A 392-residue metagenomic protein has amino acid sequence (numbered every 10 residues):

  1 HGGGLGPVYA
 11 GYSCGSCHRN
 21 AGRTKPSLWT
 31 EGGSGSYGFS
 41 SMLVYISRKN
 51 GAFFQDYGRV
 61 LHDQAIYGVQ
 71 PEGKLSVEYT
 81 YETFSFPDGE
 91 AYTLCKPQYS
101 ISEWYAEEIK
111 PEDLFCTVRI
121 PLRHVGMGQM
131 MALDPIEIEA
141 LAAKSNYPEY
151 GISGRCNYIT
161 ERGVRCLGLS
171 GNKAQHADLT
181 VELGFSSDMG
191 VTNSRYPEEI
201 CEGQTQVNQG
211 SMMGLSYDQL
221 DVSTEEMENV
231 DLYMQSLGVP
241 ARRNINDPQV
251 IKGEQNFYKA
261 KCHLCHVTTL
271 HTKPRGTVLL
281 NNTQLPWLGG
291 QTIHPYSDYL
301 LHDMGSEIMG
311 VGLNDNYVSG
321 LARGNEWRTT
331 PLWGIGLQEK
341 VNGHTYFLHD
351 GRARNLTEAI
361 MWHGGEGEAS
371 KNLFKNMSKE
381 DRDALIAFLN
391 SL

Functional and structural regions predicted by a protein language model:
H1-N20, D231, I245-L270, L332 (+1 more regions): Sequence/structural segment immediately N-terminal to covalent heme-attachment motifs in c-type and related
G2-M227, D231: Extracytoplasmic redox metalloprotein regions
Y9-S13, T117-P121, Y258-K261, E326-R328 (+1 more regions): Short, well-ordered loop/turn elements at secondary-structure boundaries
C17-R23, G126-Q129, C265-H271, L337 (+1 more regions): Detector for the c-type heme attachment site
A21-S27, L237-N246, T269-R275: Inter-heme linker and motif-flanking segments adjacent to c-type heme-binding CXXCH motifs in c-type cytochromes
T83, T93-W104, P274-L321, G365-A369: Surface-exposed intrinsically disordered loops and tails
E112-F115, G320-G324: Short Gly/Pro-enriched turn/cap motifs at secondary-structure boundaries
L183, S187, S194-V239, Q249-N256 (+1 more regions): Extracellular low-complexity, Gly/Ser/Thr-rich intrinsically disordered linkers and protease-sensitive activation/hinge
